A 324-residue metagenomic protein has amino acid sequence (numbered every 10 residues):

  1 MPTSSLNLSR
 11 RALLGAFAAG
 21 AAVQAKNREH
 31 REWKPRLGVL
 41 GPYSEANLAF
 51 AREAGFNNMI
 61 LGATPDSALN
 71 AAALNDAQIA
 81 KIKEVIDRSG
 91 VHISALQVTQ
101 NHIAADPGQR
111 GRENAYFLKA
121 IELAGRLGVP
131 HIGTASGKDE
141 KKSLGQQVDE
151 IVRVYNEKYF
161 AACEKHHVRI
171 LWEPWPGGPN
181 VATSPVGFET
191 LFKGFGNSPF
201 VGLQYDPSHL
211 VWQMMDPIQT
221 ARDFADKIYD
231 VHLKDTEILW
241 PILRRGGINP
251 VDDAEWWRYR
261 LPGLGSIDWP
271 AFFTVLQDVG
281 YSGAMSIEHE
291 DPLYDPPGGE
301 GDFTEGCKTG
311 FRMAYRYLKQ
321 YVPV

Functional and structural regions predicted by a protein language model:
M1-G20: N-terminal secretory signal peptides and thylakoid transit peptides that target proteins across membranes
F17-A22, E45, R52, V85-R88 (+4 more regions): Active-site acidic/histidine proton-transfer and metal-coordination neighborhood in alpha/beta enzyme cores
P35-G41, M59-L61, I93-V98, I132-T134 (+4 more regions): Hydrophobic faces of well-ordered beta-strands that scaffold small-molecule active sites in alpha/beta enzyme cores
L40-S44, T64, V98-N101, G137-D139 (+4 more regions): Active-site beta-loop-alpha junctions enriched in small/polar residues
Y43-T64, G128: Catalytic domains of carbohydrate-active enzymes, especially glycoside hydrolases
G62-K83, D139-K142: Glycine-rich, proline-tolerant flexible connector loops at the mouths of alpha/beta enzymes
E157-S266: Acidic/histidine-rich catalytic cores of soluble enzymes
E300-P323: C-terminal helical cap(s) of enzyme catalytic domains, especially alpha/beta-barrels
